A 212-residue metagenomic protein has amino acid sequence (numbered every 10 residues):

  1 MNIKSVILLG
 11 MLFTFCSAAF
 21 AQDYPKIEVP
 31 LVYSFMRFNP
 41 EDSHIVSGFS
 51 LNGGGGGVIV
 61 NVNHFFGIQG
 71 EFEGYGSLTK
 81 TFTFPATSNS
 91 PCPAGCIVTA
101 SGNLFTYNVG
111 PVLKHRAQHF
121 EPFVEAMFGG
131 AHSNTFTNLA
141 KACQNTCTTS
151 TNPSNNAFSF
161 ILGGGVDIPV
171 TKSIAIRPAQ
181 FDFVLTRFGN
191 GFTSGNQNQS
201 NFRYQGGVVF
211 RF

Functional and structural regions predicted by a protein language model:
M1-Y24: Cleavable N-terminal export/targeting peptides
F20-N61, F183, R203-F212: Short glycine/proline- and aromatic-enriched beta-strand/turn motifs that initiate or cap beta-hairpins
D23, S47-L51, S101-T106, N152-S159 (+1 more regions): Short sequence motifs at beta-strands and strand-loop junctions characteristic of Gram-negative outer-membrane
S34-D42, G76-T81, G130-T137, V184-F192: Sequence/structural signature of outer-membrane beta-barrel proteins
P40-I45, A86-T99, Q144-N152, N190-N196: Extracellular loop and loop/strand-boundary signature of outer-membrane beta-barrel proteins
G48-F49, I168-A175, F181-T193, Q197-Q199: Subset of outer-membrane beta-barrel
G57-T146, A157-F160, I168, R177 (+1 more regions): Gram-negative (and chloroplast) outer-membrane scaffold detector with strong preference for beta-barrel transmembrane
